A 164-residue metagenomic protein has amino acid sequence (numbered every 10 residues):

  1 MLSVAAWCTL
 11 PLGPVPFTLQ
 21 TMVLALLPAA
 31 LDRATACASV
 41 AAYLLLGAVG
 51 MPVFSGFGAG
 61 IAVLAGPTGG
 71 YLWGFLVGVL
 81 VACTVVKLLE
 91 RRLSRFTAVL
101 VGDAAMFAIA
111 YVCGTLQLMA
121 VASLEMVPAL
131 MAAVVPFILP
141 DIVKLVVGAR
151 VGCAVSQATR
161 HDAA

Functional and structural regions predicted by a protein language model:
M1-C37: Hydrophobic transmembrane alpha-helices
V4, I61-A108: Short helix-perturbing small/polar motifs within transmembrane alpha-helices
A5-P16, L44-G78: Interfacial aromatic-anchored transmembrane helix boundaries in multi-pass membrane proteins
F17-L24, A36, P67, Y71 (+2 more regions): Residue-level signature of transmembrane alpha-helical entry/exit and packing/kink sites in multi-pass membrane
S39-L46, M51-F54, G78, A82 (+3 more regions): Alpha-helical transmembrane segments and their lipid-water interface positions in multi-pass membrane proteins
M51-F57, L116-M131, V135: Interfacial helix-loop-helix junctions of multi-pass membrane proteins
P128-A164: Alpha-helical transmembrane segments and their cytosolic interface
